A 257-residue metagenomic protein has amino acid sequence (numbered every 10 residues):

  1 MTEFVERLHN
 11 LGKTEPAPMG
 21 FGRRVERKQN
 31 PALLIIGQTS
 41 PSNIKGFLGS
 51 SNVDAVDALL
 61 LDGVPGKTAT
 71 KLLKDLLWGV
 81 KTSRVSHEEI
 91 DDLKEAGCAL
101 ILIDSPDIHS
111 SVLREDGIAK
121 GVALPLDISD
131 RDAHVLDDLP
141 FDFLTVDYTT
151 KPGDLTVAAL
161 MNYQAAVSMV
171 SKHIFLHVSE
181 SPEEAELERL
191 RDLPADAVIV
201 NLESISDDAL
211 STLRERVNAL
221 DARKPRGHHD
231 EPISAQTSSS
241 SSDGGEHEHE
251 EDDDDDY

Functional and structural regions predicted by a protein language model:
M1-R84, H247-Y257: Conserved N-terminal beta1-alpha1 strand-loop-helix module at the mouth
G22-K28, K67-D75, K94, H109-G117 (+2 more regions): Surface-exposed amphipathic alpha-helices with a cationic face
P31-T39, V56-D62, L76-T82, L100-I103 (+4 more regions): Hydrophobic faces of well-ordered beta-strands that scaffold small-molecule active sites in alpha/beta enzyme cores
T39-I44, V64-G66, S83-S86, S105-D107 (+2 more regions): Short beta->alpha connector loops
G46-G49, H87-E95, I128-D138, E180-V198: Catalytic cores of alpha/beta
A58-P65, C98-S111, F143-G153, R191-L213: Glycine-rich phosphate-binding active-site loops on the catalytic face of alpha/beta enzymes
V80-K172: Conserved anion-binding
S204-Y257: C-terminal helical cap(s) of enzyme catalytic domains, especially alpha/beta-barrels
